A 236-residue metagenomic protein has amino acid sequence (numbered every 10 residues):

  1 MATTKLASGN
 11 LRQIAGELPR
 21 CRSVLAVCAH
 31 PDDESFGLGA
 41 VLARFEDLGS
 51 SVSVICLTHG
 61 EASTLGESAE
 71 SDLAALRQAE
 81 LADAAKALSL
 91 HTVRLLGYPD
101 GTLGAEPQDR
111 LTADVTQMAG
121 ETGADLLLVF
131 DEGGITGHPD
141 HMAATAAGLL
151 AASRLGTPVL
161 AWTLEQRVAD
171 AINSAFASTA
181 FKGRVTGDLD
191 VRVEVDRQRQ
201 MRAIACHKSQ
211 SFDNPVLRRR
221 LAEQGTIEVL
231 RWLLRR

Functional and structural regions predicted by a protein language model:
M1-G123, L150-R154: Active-site rim/loop-helix segments in enzyme catalytic domains that contact anionic ligands
A2-L25, A105-R236: Metal-dependent de-N-acetylase/amidase catalytic core
